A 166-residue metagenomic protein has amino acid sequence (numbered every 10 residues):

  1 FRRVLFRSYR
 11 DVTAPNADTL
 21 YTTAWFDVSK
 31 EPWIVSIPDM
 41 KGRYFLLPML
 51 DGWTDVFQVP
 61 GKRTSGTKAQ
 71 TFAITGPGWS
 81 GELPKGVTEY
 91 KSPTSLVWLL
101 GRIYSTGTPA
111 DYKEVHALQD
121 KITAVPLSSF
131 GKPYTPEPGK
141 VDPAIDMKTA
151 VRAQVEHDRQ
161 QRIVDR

Functional and structural regions predicted by a protein language model:
V4-L5: Short, small-residue-biased leader/transition segments that mark boundaries at the very start of proteins
T19-F45: Membrane helical hairpin/interfacial module
S36, G42-R166: DUTPase catalytic domain/fold
